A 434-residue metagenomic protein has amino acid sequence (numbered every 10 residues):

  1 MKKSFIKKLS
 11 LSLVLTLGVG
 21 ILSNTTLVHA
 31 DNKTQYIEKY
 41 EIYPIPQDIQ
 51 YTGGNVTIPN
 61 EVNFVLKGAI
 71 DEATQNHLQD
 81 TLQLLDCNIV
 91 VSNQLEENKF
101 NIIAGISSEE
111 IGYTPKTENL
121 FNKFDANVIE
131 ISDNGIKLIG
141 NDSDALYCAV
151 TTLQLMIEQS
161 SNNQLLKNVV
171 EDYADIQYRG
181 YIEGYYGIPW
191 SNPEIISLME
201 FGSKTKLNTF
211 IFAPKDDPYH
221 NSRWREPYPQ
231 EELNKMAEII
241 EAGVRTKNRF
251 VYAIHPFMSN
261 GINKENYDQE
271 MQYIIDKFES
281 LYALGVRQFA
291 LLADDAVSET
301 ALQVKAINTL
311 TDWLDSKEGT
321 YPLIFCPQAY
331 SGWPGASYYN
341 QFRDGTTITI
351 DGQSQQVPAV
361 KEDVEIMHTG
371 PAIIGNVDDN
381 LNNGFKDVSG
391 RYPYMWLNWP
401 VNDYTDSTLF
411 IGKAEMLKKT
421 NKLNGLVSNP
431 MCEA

Functional and structural regions predicted by a protein language model:
K2-L13: Bacterial N-terminal signal peptides that target proteins for export
V19-T34: Sec-dependent signal peptide cleavage junction
A30-D133, S161-V170: Acidic, contiguous N-terminal accessory segments
Q47-Q50, N163-N168, S197, N234-E238 (+3 more regions): Alpha-helical scaffolding within the catalytic cores of extracellular/periplasmic polymer-degrading hydrolases
F64-I70, I103-E109, I139-N141, G184-Y186 (+4 more regions): Structural motif
L120-E279, A283-R287, D315: Feature activates predominantly on carbohydrate-active enzymes
K137, G180-I182, T209-F212, V251-Y252 (+5 more regions): Structural recognition of the beta-strand scaffold that forms the well-ordered cores of secreted hydrolase catalytic
E158, A296-A434: Catalytic-core regions of glycoside hydrolase
